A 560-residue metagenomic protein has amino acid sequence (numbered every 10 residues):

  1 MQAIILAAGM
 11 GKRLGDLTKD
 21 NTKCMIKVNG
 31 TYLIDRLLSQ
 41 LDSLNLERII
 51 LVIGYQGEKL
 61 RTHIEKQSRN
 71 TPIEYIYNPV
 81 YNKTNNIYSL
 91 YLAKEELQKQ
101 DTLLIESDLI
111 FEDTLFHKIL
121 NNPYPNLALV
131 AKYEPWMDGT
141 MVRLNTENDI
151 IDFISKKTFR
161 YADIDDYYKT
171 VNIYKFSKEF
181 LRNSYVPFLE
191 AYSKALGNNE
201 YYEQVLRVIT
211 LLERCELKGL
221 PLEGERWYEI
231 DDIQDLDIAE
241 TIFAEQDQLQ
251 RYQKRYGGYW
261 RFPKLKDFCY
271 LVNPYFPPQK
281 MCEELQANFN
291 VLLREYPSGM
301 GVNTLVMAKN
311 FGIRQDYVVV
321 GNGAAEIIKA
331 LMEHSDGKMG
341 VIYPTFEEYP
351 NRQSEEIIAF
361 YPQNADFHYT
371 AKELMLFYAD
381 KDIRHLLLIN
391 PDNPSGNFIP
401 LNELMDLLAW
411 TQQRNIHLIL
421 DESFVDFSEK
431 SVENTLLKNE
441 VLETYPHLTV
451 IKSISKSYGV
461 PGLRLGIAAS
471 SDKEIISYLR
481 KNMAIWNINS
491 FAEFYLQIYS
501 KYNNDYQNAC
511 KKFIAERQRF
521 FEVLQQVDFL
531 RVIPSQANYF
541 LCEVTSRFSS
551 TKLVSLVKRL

Functional and structural regions predicted by a protein language model:
M1-L17: N-terminal nucleotide-binding beta1-loop-alpha1 segment
Q2-I5, T31-T102: Conserved N-terminal catalytic core of the sugar/cofactor nucleotidyltransferase
E112-L196: Conserved core of the sugar-phosphate nucleotidyltransferase
K118-N122, H368-D382, P394-S457: Active-site pre-lysine segment of PLP-dependent enzymes
Y168-T170, F276, G299, H447-I533: PLP-dependent aminotransferase class I/II
I238-E295, K381-D382: N-terminal "arm"/small-domain region of PLP-dependent enzymes with the aminotransferase-like
E333-I389: PLP-dependent aminotransferase-like
I514, L524-R559: Conserved PLP-binding catalytic core of the aspartate aminotransferase-like
